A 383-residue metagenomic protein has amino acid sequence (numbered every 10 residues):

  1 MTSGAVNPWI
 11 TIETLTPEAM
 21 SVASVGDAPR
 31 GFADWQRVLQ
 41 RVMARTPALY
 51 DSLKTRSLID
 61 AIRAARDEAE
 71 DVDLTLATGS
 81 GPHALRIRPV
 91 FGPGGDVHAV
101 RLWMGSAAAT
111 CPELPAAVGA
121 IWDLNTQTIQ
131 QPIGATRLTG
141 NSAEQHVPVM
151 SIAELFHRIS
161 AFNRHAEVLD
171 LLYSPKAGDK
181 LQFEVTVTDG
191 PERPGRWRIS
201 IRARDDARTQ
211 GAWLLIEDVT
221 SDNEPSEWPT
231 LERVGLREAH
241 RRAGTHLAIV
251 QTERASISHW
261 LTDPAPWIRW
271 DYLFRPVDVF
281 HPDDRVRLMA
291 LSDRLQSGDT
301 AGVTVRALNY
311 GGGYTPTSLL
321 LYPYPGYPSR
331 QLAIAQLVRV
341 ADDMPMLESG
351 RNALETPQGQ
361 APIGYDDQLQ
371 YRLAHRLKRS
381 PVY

Functional and structural regions predicted by a protein language model:
M1-T46, M104-A153, S226-V277, G364-S380: PAS-family sensory domain signal
R41-S226, W267-R351: Sensory/regulatory domains in signal-transduction proteins
A341-V382: Short, charged, intrinsically disordered terminal tails
